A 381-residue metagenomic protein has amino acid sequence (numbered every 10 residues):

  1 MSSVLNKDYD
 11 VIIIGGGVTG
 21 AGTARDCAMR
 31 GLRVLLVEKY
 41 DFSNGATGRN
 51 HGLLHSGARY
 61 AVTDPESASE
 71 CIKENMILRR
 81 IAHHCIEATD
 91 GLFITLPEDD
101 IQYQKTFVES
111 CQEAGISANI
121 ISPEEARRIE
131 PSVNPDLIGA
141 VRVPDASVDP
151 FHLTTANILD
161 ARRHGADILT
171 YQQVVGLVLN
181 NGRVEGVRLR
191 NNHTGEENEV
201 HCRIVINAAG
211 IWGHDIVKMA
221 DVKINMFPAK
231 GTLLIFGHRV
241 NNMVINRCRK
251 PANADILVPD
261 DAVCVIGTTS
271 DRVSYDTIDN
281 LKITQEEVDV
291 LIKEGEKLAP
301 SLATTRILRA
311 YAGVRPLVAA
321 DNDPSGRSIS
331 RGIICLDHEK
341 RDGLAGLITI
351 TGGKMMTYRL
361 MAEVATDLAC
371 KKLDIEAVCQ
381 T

Functional and structural regions predicted by a protein language model:
K7-Y9, T194-I204: Core beta-strand elements of the Rossmann-like FAD/NAD(P) dinucleotide-binding domain in flavoenzyme oxidoreductases
V11-L35: N-terminal Rossmann-like FAD-binding beta1-loop-alpha1 element of flavoenzymes
I14, V200-G210: Short hydrophobic core segments
A28-G48: Glycine-rich FAD pyrophosphate-binding loop
H51-E125, I129, A254-D255: Dinucleotide-binding Rossmann-like beta1-alpha1 core, especially the glycine-rich loop that anchors the ADP
I94-H164, L169-T170, L177-R183, D261 (+3 more regions): Flavin (FAD/FMN) cofactor-binding and adjacent substrate-gating region of FAD-dependent oxidoreductase domains
D160, N225-T232, H238-V240, C248-V265 (+1 more regions): C-terminal catalytic lobe of FAD-dependent flavoproteins
N207-D221: Flavin (primarily FAD) binding-site architecture
